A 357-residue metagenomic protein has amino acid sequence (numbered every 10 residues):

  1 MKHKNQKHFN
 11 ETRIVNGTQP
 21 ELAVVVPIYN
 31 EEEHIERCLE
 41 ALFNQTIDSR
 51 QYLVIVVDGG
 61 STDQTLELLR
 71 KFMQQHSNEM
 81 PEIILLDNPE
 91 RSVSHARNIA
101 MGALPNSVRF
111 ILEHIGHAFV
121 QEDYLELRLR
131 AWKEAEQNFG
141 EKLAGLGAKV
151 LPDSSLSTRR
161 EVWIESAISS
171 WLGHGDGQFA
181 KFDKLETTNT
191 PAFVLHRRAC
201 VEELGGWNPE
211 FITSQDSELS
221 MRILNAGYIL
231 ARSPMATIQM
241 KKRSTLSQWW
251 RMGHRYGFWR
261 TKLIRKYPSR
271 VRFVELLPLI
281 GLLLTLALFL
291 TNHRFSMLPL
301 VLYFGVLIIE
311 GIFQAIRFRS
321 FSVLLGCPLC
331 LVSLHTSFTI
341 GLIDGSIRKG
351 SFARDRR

Functional and structural regions predicted by a protein language model:
E40-Q51: Short, acidic, metal-binding catalytic loop of nucleotide-sugar glycosyltransferases
A41, D58-E67, E90, H117-F119: A conserved acidic beta->alpha catalytic loop
N88-L104, L127: Glycine-rich, basic loop-to-helix element that forms the pyrophosphate-binding segment of sugar-nucleotide handling
V108-F119: Short beta-strand-to-loop acidic/aromatic patch adjacent to the donor-nucleotide binding site
D123-V162, K241: Conserved donor NDP-sugar-binding/catalytic core segment of glycosyltransferases
W132, N208-V271: Catalytic donor/gating beta->alpha subdomain of glycosyltransferases that bind UDP-sugars
A148-S154, I164-T187, P191-F193, K266: Short, flexible, basic/aromatic active-site loop/helix in glycosyltransferases
I280-F352: Membrane-embedded multi-pass helical conduit in multi-pass membrane proteins, especially envelope-biosynthetic
